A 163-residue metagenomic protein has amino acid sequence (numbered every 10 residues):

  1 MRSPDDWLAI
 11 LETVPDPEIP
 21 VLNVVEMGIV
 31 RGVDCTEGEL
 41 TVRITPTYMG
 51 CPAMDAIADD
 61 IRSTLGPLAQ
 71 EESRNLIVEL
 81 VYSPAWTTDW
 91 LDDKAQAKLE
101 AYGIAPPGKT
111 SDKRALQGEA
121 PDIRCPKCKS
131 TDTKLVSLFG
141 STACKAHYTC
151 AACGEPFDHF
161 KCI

Functional and structural regions predicted by a protein language model:
M1-I163: Domain-level signature for proteins that mediate thiol-based redox and metal-cofactor handling
